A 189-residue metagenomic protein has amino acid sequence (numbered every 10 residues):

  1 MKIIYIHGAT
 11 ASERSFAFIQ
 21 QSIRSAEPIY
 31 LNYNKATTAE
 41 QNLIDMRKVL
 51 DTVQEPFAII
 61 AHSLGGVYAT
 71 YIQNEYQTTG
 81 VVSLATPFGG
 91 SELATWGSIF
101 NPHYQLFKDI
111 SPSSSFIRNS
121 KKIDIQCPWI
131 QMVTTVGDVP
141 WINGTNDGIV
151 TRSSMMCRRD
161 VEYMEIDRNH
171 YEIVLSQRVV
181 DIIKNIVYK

Functional and structural regions predicted by a protein language model:
I3-H7, R14, S22-Q126: Serine-dependent carboxylesterase/thioesterase catalytic core of lipase-like alpha/beta-hydrolase/SGNH enzymes
N74-K189: Helical cap/lid subdomain of alpha/beta-hydrolase-fold lipid enzymes that gates access to the catalytic pocket
